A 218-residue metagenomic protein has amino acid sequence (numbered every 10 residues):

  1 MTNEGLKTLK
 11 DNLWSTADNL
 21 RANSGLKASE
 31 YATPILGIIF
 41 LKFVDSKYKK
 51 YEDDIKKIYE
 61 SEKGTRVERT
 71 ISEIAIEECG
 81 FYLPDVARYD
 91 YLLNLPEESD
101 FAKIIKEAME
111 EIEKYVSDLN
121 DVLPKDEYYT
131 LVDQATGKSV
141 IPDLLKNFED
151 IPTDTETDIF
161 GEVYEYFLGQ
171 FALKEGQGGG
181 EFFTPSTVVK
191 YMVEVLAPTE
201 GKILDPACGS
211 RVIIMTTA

Functional and structural regions predicted by a protein language model:
M1-T199: Non-catalytic, mostly N-terminal accessory regions of nucleic-acid modification and defense proteins
E30, A207-C208: Glycine-rich, histidine-containing beta strand-loop boundary motifs that form or position
E200-A207: Conserved class I S-adenosyl-L-methionine
S210-A218: Conserved SAM-binding loop of SAM-dependent methyltransferases across substrates and taxa, primarily the Class I
